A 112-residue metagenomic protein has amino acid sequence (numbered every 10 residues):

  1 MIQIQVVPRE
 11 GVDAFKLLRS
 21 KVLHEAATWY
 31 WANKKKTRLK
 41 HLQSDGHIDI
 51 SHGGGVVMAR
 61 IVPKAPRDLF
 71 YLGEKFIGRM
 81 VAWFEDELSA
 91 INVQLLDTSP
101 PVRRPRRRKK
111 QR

Functional and structural regions predicted by a protein language model:
M1-K36: Negatively charged, low-complexity tracts enriched in Asp/Glu with abundant Ser/Thr
E10-V12, D45, V56, A65-R67 (+1 more regions): Residues that cap or initiate secondary-structure elements
V12-H24, H41, R60, R67-R79: Predominantly single-stranded RNA-binding modules in RNA-associated proteins
A27-N33, L42-S44, F84-S89: Short secondary-structure junctions
K34-R60: A short, structured beta-strand/loop element
D49-S51, G73, P105: Short amphipathic beta-strand/extended segments with alternating polar/hydrophobic composition
A65-L96: C-terminal structural segments of small proteins and small subunits
L96-R112: Short, low-order "capping/linker" segments at domain edges
